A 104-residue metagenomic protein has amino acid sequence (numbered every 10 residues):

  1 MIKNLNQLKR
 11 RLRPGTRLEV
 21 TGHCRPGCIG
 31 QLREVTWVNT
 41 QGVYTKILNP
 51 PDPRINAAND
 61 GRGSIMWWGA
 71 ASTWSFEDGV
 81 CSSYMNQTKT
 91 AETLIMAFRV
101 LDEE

Functional and structural regions predicted by a protein language model:
M1-P14: Mixed-charge, Lys/Arg-rich low-complexity intrinsically disordered regions
R10-R11, E34-W37, A57, T73-W74: Short, exposed beta-strand/loop patches in secreted or surface proteins that constitute
G27-N39: Short beta-strand-centered aromatic/proline hotspots
T45-I47: SH3/SH3-like beta-barrel fold
P50-E104: Intrinsically disordered, low-complexity, charged/polar segments
